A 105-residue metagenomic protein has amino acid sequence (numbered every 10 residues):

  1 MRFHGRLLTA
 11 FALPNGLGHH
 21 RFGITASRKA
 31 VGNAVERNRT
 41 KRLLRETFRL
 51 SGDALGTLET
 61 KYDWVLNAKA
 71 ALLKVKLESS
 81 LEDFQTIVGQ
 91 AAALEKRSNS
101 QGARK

Functional and structural regions predicted by a protein language model:
M1-K105: Positively charged, solvent-exposed patches that mediate nucleic-acid binding
